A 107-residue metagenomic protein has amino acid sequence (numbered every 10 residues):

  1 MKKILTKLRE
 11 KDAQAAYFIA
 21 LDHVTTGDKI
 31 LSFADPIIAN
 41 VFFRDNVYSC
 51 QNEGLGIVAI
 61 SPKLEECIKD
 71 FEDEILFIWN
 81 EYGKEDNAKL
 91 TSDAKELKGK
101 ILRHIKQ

Functional and structural regions predicted by a protein language model:
M1-I38, E65, K69-Q107: Short, charged, surface-exposed hinge/linker loops at domain edges that act as mobile lids or interdomain connectors
F33-G54: Short aromatic-glycine-(Arg/Gly/Cys) micro-motifs in beta-strand/loop hairpins
E53-E65: A short, exposed loop/beta-hairpin motif centered on an aromatic-Gly-Thr core
